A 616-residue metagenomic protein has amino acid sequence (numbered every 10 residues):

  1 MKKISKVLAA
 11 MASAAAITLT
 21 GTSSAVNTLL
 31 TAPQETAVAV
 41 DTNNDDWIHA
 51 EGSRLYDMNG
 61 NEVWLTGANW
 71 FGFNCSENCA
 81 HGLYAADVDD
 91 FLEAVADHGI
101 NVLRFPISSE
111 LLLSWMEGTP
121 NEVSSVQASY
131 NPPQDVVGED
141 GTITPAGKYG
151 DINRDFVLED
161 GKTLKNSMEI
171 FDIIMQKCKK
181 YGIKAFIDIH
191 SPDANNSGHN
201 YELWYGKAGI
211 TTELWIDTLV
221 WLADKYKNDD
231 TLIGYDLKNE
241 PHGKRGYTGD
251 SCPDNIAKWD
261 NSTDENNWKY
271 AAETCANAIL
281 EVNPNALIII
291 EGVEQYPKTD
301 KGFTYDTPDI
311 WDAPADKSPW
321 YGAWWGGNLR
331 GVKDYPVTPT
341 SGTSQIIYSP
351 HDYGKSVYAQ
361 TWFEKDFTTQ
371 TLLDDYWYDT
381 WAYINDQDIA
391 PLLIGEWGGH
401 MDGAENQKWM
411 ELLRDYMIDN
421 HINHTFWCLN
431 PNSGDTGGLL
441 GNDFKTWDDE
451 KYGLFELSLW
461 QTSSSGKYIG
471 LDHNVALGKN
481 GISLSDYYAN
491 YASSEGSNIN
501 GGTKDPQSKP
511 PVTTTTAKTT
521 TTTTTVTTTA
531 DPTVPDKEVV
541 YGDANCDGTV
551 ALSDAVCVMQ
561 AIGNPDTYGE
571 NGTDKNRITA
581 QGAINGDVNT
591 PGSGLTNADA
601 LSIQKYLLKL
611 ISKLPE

Functional and structural regions predicted by a protein language model:
K2-T28: Sec-dependent N-terminal signal peptides of Gram-positive bacterial secreted proteins and lipoproteins
L8, S23-N27, S508-E616: Cellulosome-associated attachment modules in secreted, modular CAZymes
T28-V102, W115-T142, S494-P510: N-terminal carbohydrate-binding accessory modules
I48, G82-L103, I107, L111-L237 (+1 more regions): An active-site-proximal structural segment forming one wall of the substrate-binding cleft that immediately precedes
V63-G72, N101-I107, L111, K184-S191 (+5 more regions): Structural recognition of the beta-strand scaffold that forms the well-ordered cores of secreted hydrolase catalytic
G67-D87, T119, L158, K207 (+1 more regions): Acidic/histidine-rich helix-loop elements that form or flank divalent-metal/phosphate-binding sites at the catalytic
Y84, G206, E213-G234, K238-I422: Extracellular glycoside hydrolase catalytic/binding regions
A404-T513: Aromatic-rich peripheral "rim/lid" segments of glycoside hydrolase catalytic domains that contact and position glycan
